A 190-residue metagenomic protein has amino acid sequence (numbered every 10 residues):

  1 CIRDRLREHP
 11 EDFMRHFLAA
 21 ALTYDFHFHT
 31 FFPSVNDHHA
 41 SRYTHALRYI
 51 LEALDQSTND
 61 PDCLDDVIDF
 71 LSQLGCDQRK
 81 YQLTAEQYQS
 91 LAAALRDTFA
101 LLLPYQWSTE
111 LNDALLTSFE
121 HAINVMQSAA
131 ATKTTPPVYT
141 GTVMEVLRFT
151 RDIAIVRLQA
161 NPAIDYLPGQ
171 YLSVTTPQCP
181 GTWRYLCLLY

Functional and structural regions predicted by a protein language model:
C1-D4, Y190: Conserved small/polar residues in nucleotide/adenosyl-binding loops
R3-Y139: Globin-like tetrapyrrole-binding proteins
T135-L189: Ferredoxin-reductase
